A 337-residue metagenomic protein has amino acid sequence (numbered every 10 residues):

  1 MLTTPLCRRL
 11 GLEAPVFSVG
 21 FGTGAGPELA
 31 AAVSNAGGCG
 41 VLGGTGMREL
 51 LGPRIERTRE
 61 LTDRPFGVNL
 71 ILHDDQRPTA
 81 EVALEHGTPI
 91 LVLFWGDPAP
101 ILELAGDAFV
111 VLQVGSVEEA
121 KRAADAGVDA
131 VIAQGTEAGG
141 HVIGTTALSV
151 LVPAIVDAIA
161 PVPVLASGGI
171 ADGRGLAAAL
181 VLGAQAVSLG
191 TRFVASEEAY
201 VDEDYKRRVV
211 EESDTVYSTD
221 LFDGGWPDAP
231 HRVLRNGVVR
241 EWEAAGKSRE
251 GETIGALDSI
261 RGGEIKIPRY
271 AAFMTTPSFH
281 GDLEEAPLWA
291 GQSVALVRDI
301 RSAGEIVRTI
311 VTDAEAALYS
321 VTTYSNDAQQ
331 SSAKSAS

Functional and structural regions predicted by a protein language model:
M1-P163: Active-site entrance/lid segments in N-terminal catalytic domains of soluble metabolic enzymes
F21, G169-I170: Active-site metal-binding loops of divalent metal-dependent hydrolases
Q113, G168-G169: Conserved acidic functional residues
H141, T146-L165, A171-S337: Conserved active-site-proximal phosphate/metal-binding subdomains
